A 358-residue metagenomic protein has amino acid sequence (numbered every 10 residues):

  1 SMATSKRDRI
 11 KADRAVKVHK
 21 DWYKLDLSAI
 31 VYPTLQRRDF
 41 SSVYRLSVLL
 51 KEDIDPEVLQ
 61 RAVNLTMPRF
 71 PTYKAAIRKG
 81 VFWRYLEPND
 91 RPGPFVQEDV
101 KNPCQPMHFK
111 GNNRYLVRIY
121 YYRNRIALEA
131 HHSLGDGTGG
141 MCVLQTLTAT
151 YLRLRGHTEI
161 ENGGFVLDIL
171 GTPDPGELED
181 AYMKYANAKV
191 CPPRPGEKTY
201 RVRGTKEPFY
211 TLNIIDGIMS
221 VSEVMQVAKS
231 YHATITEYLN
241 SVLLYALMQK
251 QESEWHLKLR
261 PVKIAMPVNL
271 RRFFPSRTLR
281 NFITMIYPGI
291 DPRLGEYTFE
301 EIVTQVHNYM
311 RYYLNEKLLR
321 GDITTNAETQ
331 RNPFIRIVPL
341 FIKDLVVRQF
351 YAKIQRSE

Functional and structural regions predicted by a protein language model:
M2-F82, R91-R118, D216-M219, Q249-E358: Acyl-thioester-dependent acyl-group transfer interface
A3-L27, R125, L134-C142, T146-Q226: Non-catalytic, low-complexity flexible loops and terminal extensions
R45, N124-R125: Short acidic-rich active-site patches of cyclic nucleotide enzymes
K51-P68, E129-Q145, I214-S253: Acyl activation and transfer enzymes in specialized metabolism, enriched for ANL adenylate-forming modules
V81, R123-N124: Residue-level signal for tight coil/turn positions that link beta-strands
A127-E129, Y287: Short hydrophobic beta-strand segments that form the core of ligand-binding sensory/regulatory domains
